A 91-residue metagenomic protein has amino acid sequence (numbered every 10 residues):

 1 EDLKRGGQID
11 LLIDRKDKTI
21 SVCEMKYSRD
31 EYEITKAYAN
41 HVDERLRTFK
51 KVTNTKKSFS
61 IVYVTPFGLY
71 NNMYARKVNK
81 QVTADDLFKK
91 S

Functional and structural regions predicted by a protein language model:
E1-S91: A cross-kingdom feature that marks ATP-driven nucleic-acid transaction machinery
